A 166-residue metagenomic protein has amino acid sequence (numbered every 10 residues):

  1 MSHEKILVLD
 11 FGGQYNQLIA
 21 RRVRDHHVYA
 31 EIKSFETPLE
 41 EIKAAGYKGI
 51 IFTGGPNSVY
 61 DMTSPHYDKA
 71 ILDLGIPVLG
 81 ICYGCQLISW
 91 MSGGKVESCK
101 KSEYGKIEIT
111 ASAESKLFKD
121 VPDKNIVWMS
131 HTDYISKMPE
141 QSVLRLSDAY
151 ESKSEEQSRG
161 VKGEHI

Functional and structural regions predicted by a protein language model:
M1-S2: Basic/polar N-terminal segments that are highly enriched at the extreme N-terminus, encompassing both cleavable
K5-H26: Short, charged N-terminal beta->alpha structural module
I6, A30, V78: Hydrophobic anchor at the start of a short beta-strand that flanks the dinucleotide cofactor-binding loop
G12, E36, G84: Residues in the short beta-alpha loop(s) of Rossmann-like NAD(P)-binding domains
R21-H27, K43-D120, I126, T132 (+1 more regions): Cysteine-nucleophile active-site neighborhood
H27-K43: A short, well-structured beta->alpha microelement
A30-I32, V96, L144: Generic structural signal for residues in well-ordered beta-strands
E114-I166: Catalytic beta-strand/loop cores that center a nucleophilic Ser/Cys/Thr and support acyl-enzyme chemistry
